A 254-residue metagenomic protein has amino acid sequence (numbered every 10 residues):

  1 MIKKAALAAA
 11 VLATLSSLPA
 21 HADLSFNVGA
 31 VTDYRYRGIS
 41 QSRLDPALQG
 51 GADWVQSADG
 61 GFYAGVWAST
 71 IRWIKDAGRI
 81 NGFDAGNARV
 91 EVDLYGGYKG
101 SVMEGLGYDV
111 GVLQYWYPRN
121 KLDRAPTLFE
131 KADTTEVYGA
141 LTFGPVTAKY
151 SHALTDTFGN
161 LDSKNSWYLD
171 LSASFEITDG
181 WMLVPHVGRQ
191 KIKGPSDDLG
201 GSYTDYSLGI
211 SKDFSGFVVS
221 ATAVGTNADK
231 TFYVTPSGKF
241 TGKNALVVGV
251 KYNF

Functional and structural regions predicted by a protein language model:
M1-D23: Cleavable N-terminal export/targeting peptides
A22-G78: Short glycine/proline- and aromatic-enriched beta-strand/turn motifs that initiate or cap beta-hairpins
L24-F26, D59-A64, E104-V110, P145-Y150 (+3 more regions): Repeated loop/turn-to-beta-strand initiation elements of outer-membrane beta-barrel proteins
V28-T32, G50-W54, L94-Y98, V112 (+4 more regions): Residues on the lipid-exposed face of transmembrane beta-strands in outer-membrane beta-barrel proteins
A30-Y36, A68-R72, G100, Q114-P118 (+6 more regions): Transmembrane beta-strands of outer-membrane beta-barrel pores
L44-L48, A88-V92, K131-V137, T142 (+4 more regions): Residues that define the transmembrane beta-barrel architecture of outer-membrane proteins
A58-K131: Surface-exposed loop and membrane-interface regions of Gram-negative outer-membrane beta-barrel proteins
L208, K212-F217, A223, F240-F254: Outer-membrane beta-barrel "beta-signal"
